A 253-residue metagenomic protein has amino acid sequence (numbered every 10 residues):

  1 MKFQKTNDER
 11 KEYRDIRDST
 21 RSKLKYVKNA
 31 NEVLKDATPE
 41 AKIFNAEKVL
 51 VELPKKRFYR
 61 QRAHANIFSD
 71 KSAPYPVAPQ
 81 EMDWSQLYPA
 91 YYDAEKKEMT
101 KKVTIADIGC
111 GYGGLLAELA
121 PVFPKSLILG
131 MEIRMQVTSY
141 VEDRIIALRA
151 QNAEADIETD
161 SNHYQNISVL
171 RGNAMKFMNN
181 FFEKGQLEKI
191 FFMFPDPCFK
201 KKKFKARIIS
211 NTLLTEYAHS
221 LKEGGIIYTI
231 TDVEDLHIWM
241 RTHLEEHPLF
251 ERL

Functional and structural regions predicted by a protein language model:
M1-A106, G114-V122: S-adenosyl-L-methionine
G109: Conserved S-adenosyl-L-methionine
R134: Conserved SAM/SAH-binding beta-strand->alpha-helix loop
V141: Conserved SAM-binding loop
I145-K184: S-adenosyl-L-methionine
I209-E223: A short glycine-rich, Lys/Arg-flanked "PGG" loop and its adjoining helix->strand segment in the class I
L213-T215, I238-L253: Conserved Class I S-adenosyl-L-methionine
E223-T231: Conserved beta-strand signature within the Rossmann-like core of class I S-adenosyl-L-methionine
